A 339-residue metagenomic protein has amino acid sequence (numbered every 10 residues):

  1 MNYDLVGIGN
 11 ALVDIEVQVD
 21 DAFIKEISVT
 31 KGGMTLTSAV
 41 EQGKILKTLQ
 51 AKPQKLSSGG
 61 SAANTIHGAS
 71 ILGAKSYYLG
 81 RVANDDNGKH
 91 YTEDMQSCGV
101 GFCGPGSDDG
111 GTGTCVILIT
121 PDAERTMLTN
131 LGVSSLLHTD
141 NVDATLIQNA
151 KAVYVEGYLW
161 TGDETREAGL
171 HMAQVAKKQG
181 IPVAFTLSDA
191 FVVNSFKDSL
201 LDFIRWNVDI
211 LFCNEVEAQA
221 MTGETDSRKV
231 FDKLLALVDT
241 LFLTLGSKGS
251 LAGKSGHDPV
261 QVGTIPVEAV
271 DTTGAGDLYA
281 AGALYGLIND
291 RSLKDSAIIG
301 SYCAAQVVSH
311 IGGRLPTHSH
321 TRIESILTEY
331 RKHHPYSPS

Functional and structural regions predicted by a protein language model:
M1-L12, Q18, K25-L36, Q174-K178 (+2 more regions): Conserved phosphate-binding/catalytic region of the ribokinase-like
M1-Y77, P338-S339: Glycine-rich phosphate/adenosyl-contacting loop at the front of the ribokinase-like
S76, F102, V183-A184, L241: Hydrophobic beta-strand scaffold residues
D94-D109: A glycine-rich helix N-cap at a beta->alpha junction
C103-S107, I117-D163: Conserved phosphate-binding/catalytic loop of the ribokinase/pfkB sugar-kinase fold
A144-N149, I204-R205, L235: A short, aliphatic-rich alpha-helical micro-motif
A152-D232, K248-S250: Conserved beta-alpha-beta core of the PfkB/ribokinase-like small-molecule kinase fold
